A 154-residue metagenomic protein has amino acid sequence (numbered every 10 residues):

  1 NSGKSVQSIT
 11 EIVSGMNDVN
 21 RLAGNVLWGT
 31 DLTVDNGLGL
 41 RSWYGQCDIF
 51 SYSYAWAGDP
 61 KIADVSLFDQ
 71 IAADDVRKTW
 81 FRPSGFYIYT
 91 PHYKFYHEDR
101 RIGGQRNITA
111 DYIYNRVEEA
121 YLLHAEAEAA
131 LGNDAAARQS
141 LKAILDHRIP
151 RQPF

Functional and structural regions predicted by a protein language model:
N1-G45, Y54, P60, D69-F154: Acidic/polar-rich alpha-helix caps and helix-coil junctions
